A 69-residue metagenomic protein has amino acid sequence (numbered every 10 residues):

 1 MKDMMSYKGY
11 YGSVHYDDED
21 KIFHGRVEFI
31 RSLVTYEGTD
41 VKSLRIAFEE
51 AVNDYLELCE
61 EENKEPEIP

Functional and structural regions predicted by a protein language model:
M1-Y11, D20, T35, K42 (+1 more regions): Short, charged, surface-exposed hinge/linker loops at domain edges that act as mobile lids or interdomain connectors
S13-T35: A short, structured beta-strand/loop element
